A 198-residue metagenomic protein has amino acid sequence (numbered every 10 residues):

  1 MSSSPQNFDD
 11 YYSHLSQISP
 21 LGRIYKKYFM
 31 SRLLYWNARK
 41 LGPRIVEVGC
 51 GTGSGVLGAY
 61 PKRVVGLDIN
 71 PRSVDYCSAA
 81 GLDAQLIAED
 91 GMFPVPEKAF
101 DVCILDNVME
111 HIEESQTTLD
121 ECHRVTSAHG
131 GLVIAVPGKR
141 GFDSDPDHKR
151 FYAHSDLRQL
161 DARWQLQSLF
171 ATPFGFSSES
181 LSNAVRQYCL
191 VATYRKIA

Functional and structural regions predicted by a protein language model:
M1-P96, V102, L119, H154-S155 (+4 more regions): Conserved N-terminal segment of class I S-adenosyl-L-methionine
V102-V108: A short beta-strand submotif of the Rossmann-like class I SAM-dependent methyltransferase core that lines
V108-S115: Di-metal (Zn2+ and/or Mg2+/Mn2+) metal-binding site signature of metallo-dependent hydrolases with the MBL/beta-CASP
Q116-A128: A short glycine-rich, Lys/Arg-flanked "PGG" loop and its adjoining helix->strand segment in the class I
H129-P137: Conserved beta-strand signature within the Rossmann-like core of class I S-adenosyl-L-methionine
P137-F142, P173-F176: Short "lid" loop at the C-terminus of a central beta-strand within the Rossmann-like core of SAM-dependent
G141-Q159: Acceptor-substrate binding/catalytic loop of class I
T193-A198: C-terminal lobe and adjacent flexible extensions of AdoMet/dcAdoMet transferase-like proteins
